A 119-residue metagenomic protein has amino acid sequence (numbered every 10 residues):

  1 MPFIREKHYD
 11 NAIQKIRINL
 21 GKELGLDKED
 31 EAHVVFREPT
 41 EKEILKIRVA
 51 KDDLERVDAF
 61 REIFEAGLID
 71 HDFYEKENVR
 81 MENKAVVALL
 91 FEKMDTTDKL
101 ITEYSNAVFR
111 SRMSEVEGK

Functional and structural regions predicted by a protein language model:
M1-A12: Short, intrinsically disordered N-terminal pre-domain segments
N11-E29: Short acidic-hydrophobic surface loop/beta-edge motif
L26-K119: Short, surface-exposed, charged amphipathic helix/loop patches that serve as local interaction elements
